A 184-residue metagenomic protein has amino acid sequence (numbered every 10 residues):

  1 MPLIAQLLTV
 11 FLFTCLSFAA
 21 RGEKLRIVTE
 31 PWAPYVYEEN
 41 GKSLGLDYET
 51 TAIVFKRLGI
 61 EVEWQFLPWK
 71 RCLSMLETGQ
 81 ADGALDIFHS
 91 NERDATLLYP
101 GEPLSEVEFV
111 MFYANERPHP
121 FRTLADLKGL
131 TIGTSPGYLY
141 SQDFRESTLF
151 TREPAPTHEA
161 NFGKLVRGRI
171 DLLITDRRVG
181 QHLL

Functional and structural regions predicted by a protein language model:
T14-S17: N-terminal signal peptide c-region/cleavage motif recognized by signal peptidases
E23-A95, T134, A155: Extracytoplasmic small-molecule ligand-binding "clamshell" domains of the periplasmic binding protein/Venus flytrap
T29, L98-M111, A125-K128, R145: Short Pro/Gly-enriched coil loops immediately N-terminal to beta-strands
V54, L76-E77, M111, L127 (+1 more regions): Hydrophobic residues within well-ordered alpha-helices
F66, K70-D82, E159-H182: Short helices/loops that flank or line small-molecule/ion binding pockets
E92-E102, L149, L183-L184: Ligand-binding "clamshell"
Y113-I132: Flexible hinge/capping segments at coil-to-helix
I132-S147, R177: Secondary-structure junction motif
